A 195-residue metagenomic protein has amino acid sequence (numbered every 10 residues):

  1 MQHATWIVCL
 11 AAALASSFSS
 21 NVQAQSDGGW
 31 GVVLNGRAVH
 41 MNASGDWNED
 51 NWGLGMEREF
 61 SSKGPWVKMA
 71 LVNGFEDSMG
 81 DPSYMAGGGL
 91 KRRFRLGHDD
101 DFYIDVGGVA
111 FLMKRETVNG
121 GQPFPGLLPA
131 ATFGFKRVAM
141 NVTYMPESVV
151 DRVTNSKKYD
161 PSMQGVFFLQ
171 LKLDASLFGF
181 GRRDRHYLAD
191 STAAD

Functional and structural regions predicted by a protein language model:
S17-S19: N-terminal signal peptide c-region/cleavage motif recognized by signal peptidases
Q23-S61, N73-G74, D190-D195: Short glycine/proline- and aromatic-enriched beta-strand/turn motifs that initiate or cap beta-hairpins
S26-V32, G64-K68, P82-Y84, H98-I104 (+2 more regions): Outer-envelope beta-barrel architecture signal
L34, L54-R58, V72, A86-R92 (+3 more regions): Residues on the lipid-exposed face of transmembrane beta-strands in outer-membrane beta-barrel proteins
G36-N42, G74-M79, R92, A110-E116 (+3 more regions): Transmembrane beta-strands of outer-membrane beta-barrel pores
N48-L54, W66, G80-A86, Q122-L127 (+2 more regions): Residues that define the transmembrane beta-barrel architecture of outer-membrane proteins
S61-M69, L96-G97, F133, R137-V142 (+1 more regions): Repeated loop/turn-to-beta-strand initiation elements of outer-membrane beta-barrel proteins
S162-D195: Outer-membrane beta-barrel "beta-signal"
